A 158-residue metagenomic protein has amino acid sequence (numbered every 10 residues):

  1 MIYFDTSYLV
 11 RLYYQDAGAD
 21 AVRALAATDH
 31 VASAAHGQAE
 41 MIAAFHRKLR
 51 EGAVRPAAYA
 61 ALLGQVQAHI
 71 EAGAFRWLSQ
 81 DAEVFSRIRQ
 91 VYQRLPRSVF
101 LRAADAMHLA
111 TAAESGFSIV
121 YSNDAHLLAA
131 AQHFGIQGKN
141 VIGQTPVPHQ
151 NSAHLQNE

Functional and structural regions predicted by a protein language model:
M1, A113-E158: Acidic, PIN/NYN-like endoribonuclease modules and their adjacent C-terminal/linker elements
M1-E40, A44, K48-A61, P148-Q150 (+1 more regions): Short, well-structured N-terminal submotif of metal-dependent ribonuclease cores
Y8, A43, H108-T111, L127: Hydrophobic side chains within alpha-helical segments
A21, E40, R87, A129-A130: Phosphate- and divalent-cation-binding pockets in alpha/beta enzyme and binding domains that engage nucleotide-derived
S33, S79, N140-G143: Structural signal for conserved beta-strand scaffold positions within catalytic alpha/beta enzyme cores
I42-Q93, H133: Active-site-proximal, substrate-binding regions of enzyme catalytic domains and RNA-binding/basic surfaces
F75-A125, E158: Active-site neighborhoods of divalent-metal-dependent phosphate/nucleic-acid chemistry enzymes
